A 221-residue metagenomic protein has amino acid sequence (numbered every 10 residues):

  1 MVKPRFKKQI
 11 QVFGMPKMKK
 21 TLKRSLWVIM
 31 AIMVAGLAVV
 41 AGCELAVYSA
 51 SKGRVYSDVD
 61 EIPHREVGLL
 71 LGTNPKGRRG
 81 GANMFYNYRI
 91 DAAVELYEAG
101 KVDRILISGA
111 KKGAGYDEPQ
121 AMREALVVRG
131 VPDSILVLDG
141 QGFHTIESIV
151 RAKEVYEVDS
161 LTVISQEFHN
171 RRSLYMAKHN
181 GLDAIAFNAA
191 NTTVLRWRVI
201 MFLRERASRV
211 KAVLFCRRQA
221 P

Functional and structural regions predicted by a protein language model:
M1-M15: N-terminal amphipathic/basic-hydrophobic helices that include classical n-h-c signal peptides and signal-anchor
R5-Q9, T21, L26, D91: Small/flexible residues
F13-D60: N-terminal type II signal-anchor transmembrane helix that functions as the membrane-insertion/stop-transfer segment
L45-F202: A structural signal for short, hydrophobic/glycine-enriched beta-strand patches
V199-P221: A transmembrane-helix-recognition feature enriched in membrane-embedded lipid enzymes and envelope glyco-/phospholipid
